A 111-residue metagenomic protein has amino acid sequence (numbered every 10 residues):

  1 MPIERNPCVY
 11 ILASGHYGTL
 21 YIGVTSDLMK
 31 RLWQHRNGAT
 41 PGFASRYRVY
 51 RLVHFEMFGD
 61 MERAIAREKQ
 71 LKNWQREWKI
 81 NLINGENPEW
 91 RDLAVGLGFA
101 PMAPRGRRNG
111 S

Functional and structural regions predicted by a protein language model:
M1-P41, S45-R51, F55, E62-K69 (+2 more regions): GIY-YIG nuclease catalytic motif and its immediate N-terminal context
K72: Catalytic/regulatory signature loops of cyclic-dinucleotide turnover enzymes and related class III nucleotidyl cyclases
E77-I83: A short, polar/charged loop-to-alpha-helix boundary motif
